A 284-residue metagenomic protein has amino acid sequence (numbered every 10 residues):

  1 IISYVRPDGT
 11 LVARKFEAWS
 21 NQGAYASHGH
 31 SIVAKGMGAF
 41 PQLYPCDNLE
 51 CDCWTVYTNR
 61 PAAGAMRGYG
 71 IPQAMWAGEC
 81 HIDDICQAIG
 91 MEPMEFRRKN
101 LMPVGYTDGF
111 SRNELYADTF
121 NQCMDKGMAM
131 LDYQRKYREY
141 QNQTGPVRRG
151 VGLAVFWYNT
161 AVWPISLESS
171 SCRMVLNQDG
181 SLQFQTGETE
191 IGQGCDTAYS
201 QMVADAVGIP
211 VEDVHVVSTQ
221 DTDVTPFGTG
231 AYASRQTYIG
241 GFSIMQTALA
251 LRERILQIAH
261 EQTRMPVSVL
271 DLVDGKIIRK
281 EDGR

Functional and structural regions predicted by a protein language model:
I1-G23, G241-I278: Phosphate/diphosphate-binding loops
I2-C80, N159-S169, R235-Y238: Glycine-rich loop/linker segments at domain edges
V5, A18-G23, E50, M102-Y106 (+3 more regions): Acidic, glycine-rich active-site loops and adjacent beta-strand->loop/helix elements that engage anionic groups
V12-E17, C46, P93-M102, R138-V155 (+4 more regions): Beta-strand segments within the central parallel beta-sheet cores of soluble alpha/beta enzyme folds
S20, L49-W54, S171-V175, P210-Q236: Flexible glycine/proline-rich, aromatic-decorated loop/lid segments
S31-P41, A65-N100, Q122, K126 (+4 more regions): Alpha-helical support elements that line or immediately flank enzyme active sites and cofactor-binding pockets
N100-S181: Helix-loop-helix junctions that connect adjacent transmembrane helices in secondary transporters/permeases, recognized
R173-Q183, P266-R284: C-terminal, non-catalytic interaction/recognition modules in large multi-subunit enzymes and RNPs
